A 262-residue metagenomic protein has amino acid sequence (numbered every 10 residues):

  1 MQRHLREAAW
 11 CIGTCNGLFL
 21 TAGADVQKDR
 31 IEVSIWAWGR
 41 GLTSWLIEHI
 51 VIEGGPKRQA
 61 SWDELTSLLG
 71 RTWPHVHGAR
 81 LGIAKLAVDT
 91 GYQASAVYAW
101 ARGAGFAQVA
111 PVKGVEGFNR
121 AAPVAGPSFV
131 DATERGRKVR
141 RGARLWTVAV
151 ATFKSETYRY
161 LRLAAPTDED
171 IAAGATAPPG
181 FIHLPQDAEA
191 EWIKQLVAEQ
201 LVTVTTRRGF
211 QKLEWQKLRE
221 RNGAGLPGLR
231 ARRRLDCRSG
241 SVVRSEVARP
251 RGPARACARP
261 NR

Functional and structural regions predicted by a protein language model:
M1-T21: A contiguous, basic/glycine-rich beta-loop/short-helix subdomain that forms a polymer-engagement track
I12-G13, A22, L42-R208, R238 (+1 more regions): Mg2+-dependent endonuclease catalytic cores in nucleic-acid-processing enzymes, primarily RNase H-like
T21-A24, S34-G41: Short conserved beta-strand segments at catalytic cores or DNA/RNA-binding microdomains of nucleic-acid binding
V26-R30: Short acidic, Gly/Ser-rich segments with clustered Asp/Glu that frequently serve as metal-coordination loops in enzyme
I31-S34, R238-S239: Extended hydrophobic-aromatic, low-complexity segments
I35-A37, T90, K113, K217 (+1 more regions): Active-site proximal loops enriched in glycine and acidic residues that flank catalytic Cys/His/Asp and coordinate
K194-V243: Extracellular low-complexity, Gly/Ser/Thr-rich intrinsically disordered linkers and protease-sensitive activation/hinge
